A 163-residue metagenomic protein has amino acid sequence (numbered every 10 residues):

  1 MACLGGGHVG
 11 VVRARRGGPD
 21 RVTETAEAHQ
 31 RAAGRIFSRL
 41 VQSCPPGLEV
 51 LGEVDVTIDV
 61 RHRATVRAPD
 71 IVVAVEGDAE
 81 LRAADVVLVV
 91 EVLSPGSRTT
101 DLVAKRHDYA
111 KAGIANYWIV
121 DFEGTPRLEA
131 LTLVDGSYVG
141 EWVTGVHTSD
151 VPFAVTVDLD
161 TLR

Functional and structural regions predicted by a protein language model:
M1-R163: Gly/Pro/Ser/Thr-rich low-complexity, intrinsically disordered segments predominantly at protein N-termini
